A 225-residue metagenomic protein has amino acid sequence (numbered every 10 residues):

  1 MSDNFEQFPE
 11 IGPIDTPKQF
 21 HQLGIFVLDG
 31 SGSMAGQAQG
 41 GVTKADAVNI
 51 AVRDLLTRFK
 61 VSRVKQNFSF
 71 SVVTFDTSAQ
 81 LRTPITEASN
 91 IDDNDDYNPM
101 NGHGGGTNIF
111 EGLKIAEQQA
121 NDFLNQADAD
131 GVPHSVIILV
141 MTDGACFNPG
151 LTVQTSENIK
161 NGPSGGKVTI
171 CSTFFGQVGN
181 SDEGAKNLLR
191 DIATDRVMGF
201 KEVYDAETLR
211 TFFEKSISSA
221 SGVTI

Functional and structural regions predicted by a protein language model:
M1-F26, G30-K44, D122-D130: Acidic, polar low-complexity linker/tail segments
P13-P17, F59-K65, Q119-V132, N161-G162 (+1 more regions): Surface-exposed acidic, glycine-flexible loop patches that form ligand/cofactor-binding and adhesion interfaces
F26-S31, V48, V72-F75, A116 (+2 more regions): DG-centered beta-turn motif at the end of beta-strands
S33-N67: …and closely analogous acidic/polar surface helices at protein-protein or active-site interfaces in A-domain-like
G41-N49, G105-A116, N148: Phosphate/oxyanion-binding active-site loops and adjacent basic polyanion-contact surfaces
Q80, D93-S135, T169, T173-N187: Von Willebrand factor
G144-D195, V203: VWA/integrin I-like adhesion module and closely mimicked acidic/polar interface patches used
I192-I225: C-terminal helix of von Willebrand factor
